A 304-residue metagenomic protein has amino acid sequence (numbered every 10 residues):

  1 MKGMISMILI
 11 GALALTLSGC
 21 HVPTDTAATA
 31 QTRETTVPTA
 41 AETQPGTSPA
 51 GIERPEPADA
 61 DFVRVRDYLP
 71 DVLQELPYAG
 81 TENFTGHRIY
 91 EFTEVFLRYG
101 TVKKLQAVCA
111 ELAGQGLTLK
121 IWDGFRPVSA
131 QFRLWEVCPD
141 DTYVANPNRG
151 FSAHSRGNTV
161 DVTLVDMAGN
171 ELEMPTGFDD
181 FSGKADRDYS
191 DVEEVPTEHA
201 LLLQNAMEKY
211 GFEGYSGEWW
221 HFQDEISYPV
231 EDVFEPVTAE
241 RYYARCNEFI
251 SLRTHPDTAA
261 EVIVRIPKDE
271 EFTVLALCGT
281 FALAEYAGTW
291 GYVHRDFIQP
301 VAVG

Functional and structural regions predicted by a protein language model:
G3-P23: Sec-dependent N-terminal signal peptides of Gram-positive bacterial secreted proteins and lipoproteins
C20-P23, A30-W122, E136-G217, Q223-R241: Extracytoplasmic cell-surface/polysaccharide-interacting catalytic and binding patches
P127: Segments that shape or occlude catalytic/ligand-binding pockets
V237-T254, V264-K268, L275-C278, Q299-G304: SH3-family beta-barrel domains
D257-A260: Short, solvent-exposed loop/turn positions at domain surfaces that link secondary-structure elements or cap domain
D269, A282-Y286: SH3/SH3-like beta-barrel fold
A287-I298: A short macromolecule-binding patch
